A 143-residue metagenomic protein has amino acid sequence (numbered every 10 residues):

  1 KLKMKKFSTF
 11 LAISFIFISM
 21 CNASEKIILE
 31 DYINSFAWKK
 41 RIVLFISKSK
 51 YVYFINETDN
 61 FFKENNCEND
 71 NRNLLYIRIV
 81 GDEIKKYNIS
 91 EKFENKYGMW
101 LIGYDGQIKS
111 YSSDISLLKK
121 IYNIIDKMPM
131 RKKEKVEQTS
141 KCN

Functional and structural regions predicted by a protein language model:
K1-K3: Short, Lys/Arg-enriched N-terminal segments with co-localized hydrophobic residues within the first ~10-30 amino acids
K5-S8, S19-N143: Non-catalytic interaction/Regulatory regions outside core domains
T9-I13: Sec-dependent N-terminal signal peptides
S14-I18: Alpha-helical transmembrane segments
